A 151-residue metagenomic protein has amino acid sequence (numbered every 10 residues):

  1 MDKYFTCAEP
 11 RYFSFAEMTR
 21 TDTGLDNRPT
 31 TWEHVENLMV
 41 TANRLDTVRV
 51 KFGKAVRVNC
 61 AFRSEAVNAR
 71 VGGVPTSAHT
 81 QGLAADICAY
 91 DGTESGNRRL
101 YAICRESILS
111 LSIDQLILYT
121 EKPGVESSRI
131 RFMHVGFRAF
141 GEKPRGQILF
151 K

Functional and structural regions predicted by a protein language model:
M1-R49, S128, R138-K151: Extracytoplasmic cell-surface/polysaccharide-interacting catalytic and binding patches
N37, T41-R44, K54, V67 (+3 more regions): Amphipathic alpha-helical interface surfaces
L45-G72: Extended, low-complexity, intrinsically disordered C-terminal regulatory tails of eukaryotic serine/threonine kinases
V56, A85, M133: A broad, low-specificity signal marking well-ordered, structured residues that form hydrophobic/aromatic
V56, P75, S112-Q115: Secondary-structure boundary/capping signal
V71-I87: Active-site microenvironments of hydrolase-like enzyme catalytic domains
Q81, A89-K151: Catalytic cores and adjacent binding grooves of peptidoglycan-active enzymes
